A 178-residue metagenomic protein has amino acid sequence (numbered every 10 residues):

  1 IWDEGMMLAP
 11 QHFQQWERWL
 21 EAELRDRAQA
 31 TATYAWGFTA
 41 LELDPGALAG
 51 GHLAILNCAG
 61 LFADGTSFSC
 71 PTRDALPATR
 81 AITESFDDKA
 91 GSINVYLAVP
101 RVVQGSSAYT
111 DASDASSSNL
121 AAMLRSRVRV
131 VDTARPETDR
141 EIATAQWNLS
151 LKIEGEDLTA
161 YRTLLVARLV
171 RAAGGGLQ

Functional and structural regions predicted by a protein language model:
I1-D114: Glycine-rich, compositionally biased intrinsically disordered regions
A115-N119: Alpha-helix capping and helix-coil boundary motifs
L120-Q178: Mixed-charge (acidic/basic) macromolecular-recognition segments
